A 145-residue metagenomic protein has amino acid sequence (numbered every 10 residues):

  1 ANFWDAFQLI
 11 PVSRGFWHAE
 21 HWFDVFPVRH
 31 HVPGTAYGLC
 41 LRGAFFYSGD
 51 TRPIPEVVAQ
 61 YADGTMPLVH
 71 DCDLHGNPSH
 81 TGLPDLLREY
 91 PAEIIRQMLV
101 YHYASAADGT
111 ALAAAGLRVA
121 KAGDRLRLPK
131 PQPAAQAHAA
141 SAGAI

Functional and structural regions predicted by a protein language model:
A1: Active-site HxH/HxHxD metal-binding segment of metal-dependent hydrolases
D5-F7, H21, G43, T65-M66 (+2 more regions): A structural micro-motif
A6-Q60, A122-I145: Core dinuclear metal-dependent hydrolase active-site scaffold
P53-H138, A142-A144: Cap/insert and terminal regions of metallo-dependent hydrolase folds
